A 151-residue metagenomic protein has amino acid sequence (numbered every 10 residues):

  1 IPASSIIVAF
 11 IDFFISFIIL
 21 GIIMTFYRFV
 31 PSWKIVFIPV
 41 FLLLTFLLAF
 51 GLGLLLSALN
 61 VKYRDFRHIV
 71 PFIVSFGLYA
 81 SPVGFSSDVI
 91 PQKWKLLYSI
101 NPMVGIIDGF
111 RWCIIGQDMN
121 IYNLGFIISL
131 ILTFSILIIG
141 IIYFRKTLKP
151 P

Functional and structural regions predicted by a protein language model:
P2-I73, N120-I142: Alpha-helical transmembrane segments and their short interhelical loops
A3, V74-V83: Short cytosolic helices in intracellular loops of multi-pass membrane proteins
F10-I11, G77, I114: Residue-level detector of secondary-structure transition/capping positions
D65, T147-P151: Short cytosolic juxtamembrane segments of multi-pass membrane proteins
R67-V70, V74-G77, V104-I107, R111: Membrane-interacting alpha-helical segments
S81-S135: Membrane-interfacial helix-loop-helix junctions in multi-pass membrane proteins
